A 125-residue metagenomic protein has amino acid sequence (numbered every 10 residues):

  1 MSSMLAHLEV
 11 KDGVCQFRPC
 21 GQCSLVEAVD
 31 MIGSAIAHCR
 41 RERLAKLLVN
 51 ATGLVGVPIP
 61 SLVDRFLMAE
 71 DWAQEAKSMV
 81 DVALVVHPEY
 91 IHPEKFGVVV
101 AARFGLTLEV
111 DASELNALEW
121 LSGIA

Functional and structural regions predicted by a protein language model:
S2-A125: Amphipathic, Lys/Arg-enriched alpha-helical "gate/interface" segment within cytosolic domains that mediates
